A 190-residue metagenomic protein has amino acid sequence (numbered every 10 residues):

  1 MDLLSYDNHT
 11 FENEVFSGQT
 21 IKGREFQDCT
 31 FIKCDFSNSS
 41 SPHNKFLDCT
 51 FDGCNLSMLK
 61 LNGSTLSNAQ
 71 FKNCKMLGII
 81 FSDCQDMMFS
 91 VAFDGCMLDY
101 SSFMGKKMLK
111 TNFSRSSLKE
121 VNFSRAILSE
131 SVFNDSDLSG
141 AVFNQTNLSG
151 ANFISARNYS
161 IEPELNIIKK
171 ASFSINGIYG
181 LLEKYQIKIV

Functional and structural regions predicted by a protein language model:
M1-V190: Tandem repeat scaffolds
